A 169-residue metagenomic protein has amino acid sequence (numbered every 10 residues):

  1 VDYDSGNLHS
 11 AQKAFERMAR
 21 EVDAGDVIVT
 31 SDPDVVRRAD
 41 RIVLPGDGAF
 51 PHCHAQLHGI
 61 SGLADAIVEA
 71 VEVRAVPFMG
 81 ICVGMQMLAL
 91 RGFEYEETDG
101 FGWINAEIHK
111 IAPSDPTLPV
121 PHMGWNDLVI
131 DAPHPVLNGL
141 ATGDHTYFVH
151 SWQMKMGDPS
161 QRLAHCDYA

Functional and structural regions predicted by a protein language model:
V1-F78, V83, E96, E107-A112 (+2 more regions): N-terminal beta1-alpha1 cap of cysteine-dependent amidohydrolase-like domains
D65, L90-Y168: Pocket-forming structural segment of enzyme catalytic cores
Q86-L88: Conserved catalytic-site region of short-chain dehydrogenase/reductase
